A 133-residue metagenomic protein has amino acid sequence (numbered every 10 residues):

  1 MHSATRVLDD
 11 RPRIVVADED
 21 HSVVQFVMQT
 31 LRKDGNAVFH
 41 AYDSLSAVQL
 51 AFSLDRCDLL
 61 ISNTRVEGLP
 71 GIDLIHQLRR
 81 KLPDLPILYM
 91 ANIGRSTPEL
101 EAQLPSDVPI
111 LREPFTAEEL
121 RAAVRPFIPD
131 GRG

Functional and structural regions predicted by a protein language model:
M1-V15, E19-H21, Q25-M28, H76 (+4 more regions): Non-catalytic signal-transmission and effector/linker regions of two-component phosphorelay proteins
R13, A37, R56-D58, P86: Structural signature of beta-strand start/N-cap positions in the alpha/beta core of ABC transporter nucleotide-binding
H40-L59, N63: Acidic, metal-coordinating helix/loop segments flanking the phosphotransfer/catalytic sites of two-component signaling
D43, P70-D73: Acidic catalytic/metal-coordinating carboxylates
L60, I110-L111: Two-component signal transduction core modules
V66-E67: The feature encodes the CheY-like receiver
M90-A91: Hydrophobic/aromatic residues positioned on beta-strands within the core alpha/beta folds
